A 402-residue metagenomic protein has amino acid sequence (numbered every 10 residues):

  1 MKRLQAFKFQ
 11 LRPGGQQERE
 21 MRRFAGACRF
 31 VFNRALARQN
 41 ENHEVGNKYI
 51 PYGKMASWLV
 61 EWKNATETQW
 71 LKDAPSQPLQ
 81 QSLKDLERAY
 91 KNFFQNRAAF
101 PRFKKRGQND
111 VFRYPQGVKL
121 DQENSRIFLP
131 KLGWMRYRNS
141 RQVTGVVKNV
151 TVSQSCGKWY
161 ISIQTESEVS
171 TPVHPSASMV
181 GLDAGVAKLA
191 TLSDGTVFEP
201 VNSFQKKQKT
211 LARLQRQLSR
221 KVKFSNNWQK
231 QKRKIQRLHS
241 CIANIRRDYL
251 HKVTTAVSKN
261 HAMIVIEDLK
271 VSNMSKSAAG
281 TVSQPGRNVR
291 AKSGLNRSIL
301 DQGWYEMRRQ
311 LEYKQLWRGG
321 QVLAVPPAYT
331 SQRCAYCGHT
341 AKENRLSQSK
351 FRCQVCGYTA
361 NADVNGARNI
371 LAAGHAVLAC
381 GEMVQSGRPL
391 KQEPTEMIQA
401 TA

Functional and structural regions predicted by a protein language model:
M1-L79: Gly/serine-rich nucleotide phosphate-binding loop at the start of the catalytic core of nucleotide/ADP-ribose-handling
Q5, R19, K131, N139-V146 (+1 more regions): Positively charged, helix-rich recognition surfaces that bind polyanionic ligands
L11, L86, L311: TRNA-binding/sensing appendages of the translation machinery
A35, S82-F93, V364-G374: Stable alpha-helical structural segments in soluble proteins, enriched in small hydrophobic residues
L36-H43, Y90, F94-P101, S167 (+1 more regions): Long, hydrophobic, amphipathic alpha-helical segments used as structural scaffolds
G53-S155, G280, R297: Acidic carboxylate diad motif detector
